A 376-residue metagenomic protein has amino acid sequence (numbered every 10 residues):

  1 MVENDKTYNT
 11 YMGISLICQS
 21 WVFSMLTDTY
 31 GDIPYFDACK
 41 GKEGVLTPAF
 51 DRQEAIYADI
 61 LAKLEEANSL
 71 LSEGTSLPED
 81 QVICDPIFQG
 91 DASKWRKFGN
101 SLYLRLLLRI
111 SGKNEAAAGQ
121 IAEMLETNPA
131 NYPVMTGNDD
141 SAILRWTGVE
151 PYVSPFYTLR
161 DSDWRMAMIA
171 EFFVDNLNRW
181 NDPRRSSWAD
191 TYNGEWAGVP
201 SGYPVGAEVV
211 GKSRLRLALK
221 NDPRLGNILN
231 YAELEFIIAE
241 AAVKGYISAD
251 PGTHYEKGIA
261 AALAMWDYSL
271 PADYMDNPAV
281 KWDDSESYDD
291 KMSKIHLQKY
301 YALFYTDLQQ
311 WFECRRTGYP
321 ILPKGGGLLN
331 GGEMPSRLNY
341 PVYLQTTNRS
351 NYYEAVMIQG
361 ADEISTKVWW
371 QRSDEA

Functional and structural regions predicted by a protein language model:
M1-C18, V22-S269, S285-M292, Q298: Structured, solvent-exposed acidic/aromatic patches
L263, D267-A376: C-terminal functional modules
